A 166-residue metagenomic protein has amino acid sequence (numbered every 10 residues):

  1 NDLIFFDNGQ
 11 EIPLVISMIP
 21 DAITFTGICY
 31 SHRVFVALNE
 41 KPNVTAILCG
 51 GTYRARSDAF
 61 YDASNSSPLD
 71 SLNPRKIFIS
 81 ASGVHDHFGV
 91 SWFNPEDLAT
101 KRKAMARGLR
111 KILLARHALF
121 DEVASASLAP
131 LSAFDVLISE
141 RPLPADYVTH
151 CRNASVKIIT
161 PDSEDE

Functional and structural regions predicted by a protein language model:
N1-D21, G27-Y30: Helix-turn-helix/homeodomain-like alpha-helical modules used for DNA recognition and transcription-factor dimerization
M18-I23, L38, P42: Active-site catalytic pocket residues across diverse enzymes, especially alpha/beta-hydrolases
R33-E166: Conserved phosphate- and dinucleotide-binding cores of soluble alpha/beta proteins, encompassing both enzyme active
